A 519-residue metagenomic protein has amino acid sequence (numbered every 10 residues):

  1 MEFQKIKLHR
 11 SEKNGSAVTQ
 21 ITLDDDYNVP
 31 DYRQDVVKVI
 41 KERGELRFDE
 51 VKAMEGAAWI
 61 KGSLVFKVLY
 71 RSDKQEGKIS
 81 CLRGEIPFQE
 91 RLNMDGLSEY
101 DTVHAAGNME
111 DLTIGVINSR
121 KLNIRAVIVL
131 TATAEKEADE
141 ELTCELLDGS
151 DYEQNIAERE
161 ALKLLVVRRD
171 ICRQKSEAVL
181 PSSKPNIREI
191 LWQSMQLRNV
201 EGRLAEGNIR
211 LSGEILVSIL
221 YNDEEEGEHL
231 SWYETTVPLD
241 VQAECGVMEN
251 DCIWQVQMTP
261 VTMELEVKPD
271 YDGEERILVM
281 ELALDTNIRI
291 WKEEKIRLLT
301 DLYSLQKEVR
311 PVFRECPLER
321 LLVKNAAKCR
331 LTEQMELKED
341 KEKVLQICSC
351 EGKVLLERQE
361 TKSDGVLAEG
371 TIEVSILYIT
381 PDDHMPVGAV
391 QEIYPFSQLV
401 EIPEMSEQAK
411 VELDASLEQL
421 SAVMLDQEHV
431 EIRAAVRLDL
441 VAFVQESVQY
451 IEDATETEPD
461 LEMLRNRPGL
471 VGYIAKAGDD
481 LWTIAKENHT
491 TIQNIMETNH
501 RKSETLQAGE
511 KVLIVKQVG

Functional and structural regions predicted by a protein language model:
M1-N466: Interfacial loop/beta elements and low-complexity acidic/Ser/Thr-rich segments of macromolecular assembly/processing
G469: Exposed loop/turn and edge beta-strand positions of beta-sandwich/beta-sheet ligand-binding modules
T483-E487: Solvent-exposed beta-strand/coil patches in large extracellular/periplasmic or lumenal scaffold regions
T490-G519: Extracellular LysM carbohydrate-binding repeats and other cell-envelope/extracellular binding modules
